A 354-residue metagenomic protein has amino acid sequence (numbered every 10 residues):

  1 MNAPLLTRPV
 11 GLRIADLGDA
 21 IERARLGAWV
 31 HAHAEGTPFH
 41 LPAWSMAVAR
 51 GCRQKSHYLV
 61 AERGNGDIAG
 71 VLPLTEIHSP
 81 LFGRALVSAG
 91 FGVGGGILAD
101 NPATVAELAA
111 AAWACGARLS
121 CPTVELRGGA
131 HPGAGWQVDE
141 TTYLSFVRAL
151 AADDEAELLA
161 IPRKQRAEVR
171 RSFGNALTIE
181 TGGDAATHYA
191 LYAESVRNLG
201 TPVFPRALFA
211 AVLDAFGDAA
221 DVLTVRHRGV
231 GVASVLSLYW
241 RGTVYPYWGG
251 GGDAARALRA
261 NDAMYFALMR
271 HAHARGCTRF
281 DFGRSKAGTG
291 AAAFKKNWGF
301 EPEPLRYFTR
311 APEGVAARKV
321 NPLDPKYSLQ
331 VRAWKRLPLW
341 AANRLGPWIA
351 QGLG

Functional and structural regions predicted by a protein language model:
N2-P9, Y58, E76, A130-A156 (+1 more regions): Active-site/acyl-donor-binding loops of N-acyltransferases
L6, V10-N65, L72-F82, G128-A257: A conserved beta-strand-loop-helix scaffold within acyl/acetyltransferase catalytic domains
K55, S120-P122, G276: Short loop/turn motifs at secondary-structure junctions
L59-R63, I68-V71, L81, G92 (+3 more regions): Aromatic (often tryptophan-rich) hydrophobic motifs at membrane interfaces
T75-G95: Conserved acyl-donor/pantetheine-binding loop and adjacent beta-alpha core of acyl/acetyltransferases and related
A89, L159-E168, N321-S328: Short intrinsically disordered coil segments
G96-A99, V147: Acyl-group handling in specialized metabolite and lipid biosynthesis
A103-S145: Non-catalytic accessory segments adjacent to catalytic cores
